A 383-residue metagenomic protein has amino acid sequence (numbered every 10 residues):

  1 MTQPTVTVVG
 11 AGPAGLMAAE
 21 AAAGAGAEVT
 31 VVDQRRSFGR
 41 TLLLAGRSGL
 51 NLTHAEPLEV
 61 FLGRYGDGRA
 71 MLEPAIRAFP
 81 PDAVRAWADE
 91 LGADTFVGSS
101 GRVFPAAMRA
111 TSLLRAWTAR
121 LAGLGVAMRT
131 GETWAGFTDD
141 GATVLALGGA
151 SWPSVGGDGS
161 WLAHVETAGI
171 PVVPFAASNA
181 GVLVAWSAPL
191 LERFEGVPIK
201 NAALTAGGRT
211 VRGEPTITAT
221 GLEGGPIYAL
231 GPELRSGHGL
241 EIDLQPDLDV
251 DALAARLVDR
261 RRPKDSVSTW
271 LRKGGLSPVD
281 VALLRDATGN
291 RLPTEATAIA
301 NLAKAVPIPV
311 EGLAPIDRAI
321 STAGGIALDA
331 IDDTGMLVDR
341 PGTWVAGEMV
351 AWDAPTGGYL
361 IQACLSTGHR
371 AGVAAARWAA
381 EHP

Functional and structural regions predicted by a protein language model:
P4-V31, A371-A376: N-terminal Rossmann-like FAD-binding beta1-loop-alpha1 element of flavoenzymes
T7-V9, V32, W134, D139-G157 (+4 more regions): Short hydrophobic core segments
T30, Q34-F38, L43-L44, L58-E59 (+3 more regions): An anion/pyrophosphate-binding glycine-rich loop and adjacent beta-alpha core in soluble alpha-beta enzymes
Q34-A127, E132: Conserved N-terminal/central alpha/beta ligand/cofactor-binding core
S151-A168, A351-H382: A conserved FAD-binding loop/helix module that cradles the flavin
W152-P153, G181, T218, E223-G225 (+2 more regions): Glycine-rich phosphate/pyrophosphate-binding beta-alpha loops
A229-S236, R262, S266, L337 (+2 more regions): Conserved mid-domain beta->alpha element of the FAD-binding
D280-D353: A glycine-rich dinucleotide-binding beta-alpha-beta segment and adjacent secondary-structure elements that constitute
